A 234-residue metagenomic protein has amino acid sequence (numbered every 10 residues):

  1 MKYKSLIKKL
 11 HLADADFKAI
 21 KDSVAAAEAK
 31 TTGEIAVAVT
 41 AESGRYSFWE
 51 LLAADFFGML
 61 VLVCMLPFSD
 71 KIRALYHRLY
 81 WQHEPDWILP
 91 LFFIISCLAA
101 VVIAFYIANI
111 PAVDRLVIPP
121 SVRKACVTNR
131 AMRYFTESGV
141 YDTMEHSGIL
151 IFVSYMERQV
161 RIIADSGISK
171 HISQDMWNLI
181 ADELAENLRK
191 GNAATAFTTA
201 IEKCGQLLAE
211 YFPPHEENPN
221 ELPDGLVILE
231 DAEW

Functional and structural regions predicted by a protein language model:
M1-L10: Generic N-terminal amphipathic, Lys/Arg-enriched alpha-helix
S5, A15-S23, A29-E42, Y46 (+3 more regions): Folded, non-transmembrane soluble domains that reside on the lumenal/extracytoplasmic side of membranes
A54, L89, F93-C97, S121 (+1 more regions): Alpha-helical transmembrane segments of multi-pass membrane proteins, especially transporters and channels
F56-V61, I95-I103, V127: Hydrophobic faces of alpha-helical transmembrane segments in multi-pass integral membrane proteins
F57-L79: Juxtamembrane "helix exit" motif at the C-terminal ends of alpha-helical transmembrane segments in multi-pass membrane
L66-R73, I88-R115: Transmembrane alpha-helices and immediately adjacent membrane-cytoplasm interface residues in multi-pass integral
W81-I88: Membrane-interface segments at the starts/ends of alpha-helical transmembrane spans
